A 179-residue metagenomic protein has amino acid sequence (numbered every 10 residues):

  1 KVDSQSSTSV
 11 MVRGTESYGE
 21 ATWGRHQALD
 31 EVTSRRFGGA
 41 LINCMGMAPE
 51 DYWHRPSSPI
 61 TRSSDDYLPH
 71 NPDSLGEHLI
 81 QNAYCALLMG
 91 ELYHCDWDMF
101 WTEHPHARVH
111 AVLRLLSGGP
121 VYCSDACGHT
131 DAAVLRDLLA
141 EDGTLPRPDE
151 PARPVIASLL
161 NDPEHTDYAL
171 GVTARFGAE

Functional and structural regions predicted by a protein language model:
V2-S7, N43: Conserved beta-strand positions
Q5-T22, D98-F100, Y122: The substrate-binding groove and active-site-proximal loops of carbohydrate-active enzymes, especially glycoside
G14-Y18, P56-P59, L139-E141: Short low-complexity, flexible loop/linker segments enriched in glycine and/or proline with clustered acidic
W23-A132, D149-H165: Glycan-recognition surfaces
V134-P146: Extended substrate-binding grooves/exosites of carbohydrate-active enzymes
V155, G171-T173: Extended alpha-helical interface modules used as scaffolds for assembling large macromolecular complexes
L170-G171, A178-E179: Short, well-ordered beta-strand segments enriched in hydrophobic/aromatic residues
